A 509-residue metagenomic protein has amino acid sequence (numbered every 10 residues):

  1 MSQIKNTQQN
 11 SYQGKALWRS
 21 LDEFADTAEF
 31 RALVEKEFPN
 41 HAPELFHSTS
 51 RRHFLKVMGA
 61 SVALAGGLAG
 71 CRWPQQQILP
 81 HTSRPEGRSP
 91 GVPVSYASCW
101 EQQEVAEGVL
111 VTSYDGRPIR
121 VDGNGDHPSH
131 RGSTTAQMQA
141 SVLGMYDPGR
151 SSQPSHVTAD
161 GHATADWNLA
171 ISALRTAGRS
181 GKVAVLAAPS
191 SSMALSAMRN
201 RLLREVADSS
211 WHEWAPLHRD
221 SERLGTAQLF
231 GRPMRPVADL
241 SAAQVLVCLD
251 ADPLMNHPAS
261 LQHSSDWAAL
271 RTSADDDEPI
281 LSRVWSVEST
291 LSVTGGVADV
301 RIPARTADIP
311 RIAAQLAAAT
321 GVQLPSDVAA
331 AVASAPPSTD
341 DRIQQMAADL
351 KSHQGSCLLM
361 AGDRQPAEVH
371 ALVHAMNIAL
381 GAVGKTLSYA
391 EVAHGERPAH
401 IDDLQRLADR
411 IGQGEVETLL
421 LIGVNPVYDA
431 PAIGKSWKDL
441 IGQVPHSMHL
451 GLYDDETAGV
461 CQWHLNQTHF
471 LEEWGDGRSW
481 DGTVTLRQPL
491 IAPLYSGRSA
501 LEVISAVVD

Functional and structural regions predicted by a protein language model:
M1-P337, Q344: N-terminal export/assembly segments and adjacent metallocofactor-ligating motifs of anaerobic energy-metabolism
A165, L169, A177, D208 (+1 more regions): Non-catalytic alpha/beta scaffold blocks inside enzyme catalytic domains
